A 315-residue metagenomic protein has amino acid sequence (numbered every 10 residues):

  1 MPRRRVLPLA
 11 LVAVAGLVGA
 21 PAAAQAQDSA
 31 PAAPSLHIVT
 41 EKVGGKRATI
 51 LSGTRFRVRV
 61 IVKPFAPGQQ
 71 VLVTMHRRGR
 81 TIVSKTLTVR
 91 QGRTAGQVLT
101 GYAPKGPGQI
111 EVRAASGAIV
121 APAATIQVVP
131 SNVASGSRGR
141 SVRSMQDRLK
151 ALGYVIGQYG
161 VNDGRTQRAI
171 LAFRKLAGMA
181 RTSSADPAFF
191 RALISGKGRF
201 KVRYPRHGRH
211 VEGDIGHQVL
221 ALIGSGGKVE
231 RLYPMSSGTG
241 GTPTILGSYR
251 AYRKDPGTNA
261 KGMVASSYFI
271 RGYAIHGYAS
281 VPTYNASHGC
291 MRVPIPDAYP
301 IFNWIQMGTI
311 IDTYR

Functional and structural regions predicted by a protein language model:
M1-Q27: Secretory targeting and sorting signals
A26-Q27, P107-E111, S144, A151 (+5 more regions): Exported/periplasmic cell-wall-interacting domains
Q27-L51: Short, compositionally biased P/S/T/A/G/V-rich stretches that sit at domain boundaries
F56-P64: Aromatic/hydrophobic beta-strand junction motif of beta-rich domains
T81-R93: Solvent-exposed serine/threonine-rich low-complexity stretches and specific carbohydrate-binding patches
K85, A118-S131: Edge beta-strands of extracellular beta-sandwich domains
L99-P107: Surface-exposed, short loops/turns at beta-strand junctions within beta-sandwich domains
V133-R143, D147-A192: Short acidic, glycine/serine/threonine-rich helix-capping segments at coil-helix boundaries
